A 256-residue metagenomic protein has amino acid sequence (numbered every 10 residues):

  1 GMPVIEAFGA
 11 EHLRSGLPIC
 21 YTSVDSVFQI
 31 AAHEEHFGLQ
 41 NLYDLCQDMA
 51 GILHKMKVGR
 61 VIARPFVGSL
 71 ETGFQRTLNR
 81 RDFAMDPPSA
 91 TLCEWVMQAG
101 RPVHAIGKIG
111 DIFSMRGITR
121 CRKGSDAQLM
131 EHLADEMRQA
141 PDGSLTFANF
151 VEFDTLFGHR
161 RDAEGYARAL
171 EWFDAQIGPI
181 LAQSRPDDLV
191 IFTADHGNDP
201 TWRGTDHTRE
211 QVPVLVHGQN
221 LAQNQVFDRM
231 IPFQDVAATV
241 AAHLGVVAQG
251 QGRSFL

Functional and structural regions predicted by a protein language model:
G1-L256: Feature captures the catalytic ectodomains and active-site-proximal regions of enzymes that hydrolyze or transfer
